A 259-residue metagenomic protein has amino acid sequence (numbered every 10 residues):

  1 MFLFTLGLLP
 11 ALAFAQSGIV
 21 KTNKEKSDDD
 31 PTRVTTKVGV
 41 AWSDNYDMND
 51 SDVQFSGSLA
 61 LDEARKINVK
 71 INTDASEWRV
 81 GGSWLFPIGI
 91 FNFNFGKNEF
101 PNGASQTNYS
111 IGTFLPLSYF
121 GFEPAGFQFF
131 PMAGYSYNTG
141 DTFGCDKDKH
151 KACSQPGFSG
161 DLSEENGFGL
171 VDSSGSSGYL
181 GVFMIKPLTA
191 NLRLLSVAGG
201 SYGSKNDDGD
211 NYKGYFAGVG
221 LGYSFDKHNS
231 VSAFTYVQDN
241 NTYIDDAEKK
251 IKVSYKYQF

Functional and structural regions predicted by a protein language model:
A11-A15: Sec/Tat signal peptide C-region and signal peptidase I cleavage site
Q16-R79: Short glycine/proline- and aromatic-enriched beta-strand/turn motifs that initiate or cap beta-hairpins
E25-D29, V38-M48, I67-I71, N98-A104 (+5 more regions): Outer-membrane beta-barrel domain signature
V34, N49-G57, D74-W78, S105-I111 (+4 more regions): Residues that define the transmembrane beta-barrel architecture of outer-membrane proteins
G39, S56-S58, G81-S83, S110-Y119 (+3 more regions): Outer-membrane beta-barrel architecture
W42-Y46, L61, I71-E77, W84-I88 (+7 more regions): Transmembrane beta-strands of outer-membrane beta-barrel pores
E63-V69, F86-F93, S118-F127, A190-S196 (+1 more regions): Repeated loop/turn-to-beta-strand initiation elements of outer-membrane beta-barrel proteins
F130, G134-S230, Y236-D245, K250 (+1 more regions): Outer-membrane beta-barrel transmembrane domain signature
